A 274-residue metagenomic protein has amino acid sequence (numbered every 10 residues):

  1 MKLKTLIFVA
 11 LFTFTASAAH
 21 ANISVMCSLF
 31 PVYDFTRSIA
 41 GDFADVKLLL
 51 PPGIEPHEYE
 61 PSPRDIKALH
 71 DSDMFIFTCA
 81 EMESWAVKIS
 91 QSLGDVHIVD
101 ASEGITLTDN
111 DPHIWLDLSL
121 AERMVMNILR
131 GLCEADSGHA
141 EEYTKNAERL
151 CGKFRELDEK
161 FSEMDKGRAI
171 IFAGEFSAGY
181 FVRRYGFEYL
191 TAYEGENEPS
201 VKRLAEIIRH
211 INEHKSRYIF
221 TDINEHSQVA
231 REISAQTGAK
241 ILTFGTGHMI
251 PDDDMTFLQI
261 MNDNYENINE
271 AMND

Functional and structural regions predicted by a protein language model:
M1-K2: N-terminal secretory signal peptides that target proteins for export/translocation
T5-T15: Sec-dependent N-terminal signal peptides
S17-A21: Sec/Tat signal peptide C-region and signal peptidase I cleavage site
N22-D274: Extracytoplasmic metal-acquisition and chelation regions
